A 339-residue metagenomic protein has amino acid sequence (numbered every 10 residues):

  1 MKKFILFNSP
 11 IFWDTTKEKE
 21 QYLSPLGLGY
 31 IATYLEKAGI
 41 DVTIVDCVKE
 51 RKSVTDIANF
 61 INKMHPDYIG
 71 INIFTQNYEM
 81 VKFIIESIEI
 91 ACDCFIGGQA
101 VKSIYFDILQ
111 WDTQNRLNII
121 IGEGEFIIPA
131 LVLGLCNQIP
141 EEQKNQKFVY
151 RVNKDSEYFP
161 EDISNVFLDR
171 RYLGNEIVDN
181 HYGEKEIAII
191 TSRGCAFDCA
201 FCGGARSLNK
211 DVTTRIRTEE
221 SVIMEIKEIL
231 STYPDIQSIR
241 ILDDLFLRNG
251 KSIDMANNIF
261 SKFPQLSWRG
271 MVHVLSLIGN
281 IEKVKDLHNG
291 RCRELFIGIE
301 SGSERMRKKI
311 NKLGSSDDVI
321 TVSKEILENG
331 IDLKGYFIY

Functional and structural regions predicted by a protein language model:
M1-I5: Extreme N-terminal starter segment of soluble prokaryotic enzymes
L6, I71, I96, I241-D243 (+1 more regions): Conserved beta-strand positions
F7, G97, G122, Y336-I338: Generic beta-sheet signal
N8, V45-V48, N72, R206 (+1 more regions): Residue-level recognition of beta-strand->loop/alpha-helix junctions
P10-F12, T16, C136-T191: N-terminal [4Fe-4S]-dependent radical SAM core
D14-L28: Glycine- and acidic-residue-enriched helix-capping/strand-helix junction motifs
L23, S164-K334, Y339: Radical SAM [4Fe-4S] cluster-binding motif and immediate context
I31-F159, N165: Glycine-rich beta-alpha loop elements in corrinoid/cobalamin-binding modules across cobalamin-dependent enzymes
